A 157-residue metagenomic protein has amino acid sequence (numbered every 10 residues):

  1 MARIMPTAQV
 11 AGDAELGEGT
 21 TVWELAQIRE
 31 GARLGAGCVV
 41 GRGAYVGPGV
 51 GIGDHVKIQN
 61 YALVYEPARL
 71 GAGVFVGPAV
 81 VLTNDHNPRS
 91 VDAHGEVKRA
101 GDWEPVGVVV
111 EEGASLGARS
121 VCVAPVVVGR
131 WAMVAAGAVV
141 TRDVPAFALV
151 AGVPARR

Functional and structural regions predicted by a protein language model:
R3-P6, A11-L16, T21-V128, V153-P154: Flexible, glycine/small-residue-enriched loop-and-beta-strand segment within the central core of proteins
V126-D143, L149: C-terminal/domain-terminus segments
A146-R157: Conserved beta-strand-loop-alpha-helix hinge in the C-terminal portion of ABC ATPase nucleotide-binding domains
